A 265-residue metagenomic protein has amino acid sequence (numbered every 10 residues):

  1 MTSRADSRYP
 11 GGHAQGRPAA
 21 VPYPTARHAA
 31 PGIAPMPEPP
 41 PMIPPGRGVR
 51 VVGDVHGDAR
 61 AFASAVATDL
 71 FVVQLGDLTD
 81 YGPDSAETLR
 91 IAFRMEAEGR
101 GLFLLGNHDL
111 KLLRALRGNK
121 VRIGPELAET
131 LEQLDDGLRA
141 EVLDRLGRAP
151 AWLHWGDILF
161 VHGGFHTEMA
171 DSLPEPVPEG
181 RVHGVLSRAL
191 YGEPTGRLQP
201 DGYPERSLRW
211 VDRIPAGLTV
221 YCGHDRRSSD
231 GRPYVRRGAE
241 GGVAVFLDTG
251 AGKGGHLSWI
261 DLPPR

Functional and structural regions predicted by a protein language model:
D6-I91, G101: N-terminal active-site segment of His-dependent metallophosphoesterases
G32-P35, L143, L198-S207: Short gly/ser/thr-rich secondary-structure transition/capping motifs
P37-G46, V66, F93-A97, A151-H154 (+2 more regions): A short acidic-Thr-Gly-centered motif at the start of a beta-strand
G46-G48, D69-L70, E98-R100, G156 (+2 more regions): A general structural motif
V51-G53, V72-G76, F103-N107, V161 (+2 more regions): Active-site neighborhood of phospho(di)ester-bond hydrolases with catalytic His/Asp-centered motifs
H56-R60, D80-P83, D109-L113, L153 (+4 more regions): Active-site environment of divalent metal-dependent phosphoester hydrolases
G82-V161, H166-R197: Active-site neighborhood of divalent metal-dependent phosphoester bond hydrolases
Y203-P263: Conserved beta-sheet core of the metallophosphoesterase superfamily
